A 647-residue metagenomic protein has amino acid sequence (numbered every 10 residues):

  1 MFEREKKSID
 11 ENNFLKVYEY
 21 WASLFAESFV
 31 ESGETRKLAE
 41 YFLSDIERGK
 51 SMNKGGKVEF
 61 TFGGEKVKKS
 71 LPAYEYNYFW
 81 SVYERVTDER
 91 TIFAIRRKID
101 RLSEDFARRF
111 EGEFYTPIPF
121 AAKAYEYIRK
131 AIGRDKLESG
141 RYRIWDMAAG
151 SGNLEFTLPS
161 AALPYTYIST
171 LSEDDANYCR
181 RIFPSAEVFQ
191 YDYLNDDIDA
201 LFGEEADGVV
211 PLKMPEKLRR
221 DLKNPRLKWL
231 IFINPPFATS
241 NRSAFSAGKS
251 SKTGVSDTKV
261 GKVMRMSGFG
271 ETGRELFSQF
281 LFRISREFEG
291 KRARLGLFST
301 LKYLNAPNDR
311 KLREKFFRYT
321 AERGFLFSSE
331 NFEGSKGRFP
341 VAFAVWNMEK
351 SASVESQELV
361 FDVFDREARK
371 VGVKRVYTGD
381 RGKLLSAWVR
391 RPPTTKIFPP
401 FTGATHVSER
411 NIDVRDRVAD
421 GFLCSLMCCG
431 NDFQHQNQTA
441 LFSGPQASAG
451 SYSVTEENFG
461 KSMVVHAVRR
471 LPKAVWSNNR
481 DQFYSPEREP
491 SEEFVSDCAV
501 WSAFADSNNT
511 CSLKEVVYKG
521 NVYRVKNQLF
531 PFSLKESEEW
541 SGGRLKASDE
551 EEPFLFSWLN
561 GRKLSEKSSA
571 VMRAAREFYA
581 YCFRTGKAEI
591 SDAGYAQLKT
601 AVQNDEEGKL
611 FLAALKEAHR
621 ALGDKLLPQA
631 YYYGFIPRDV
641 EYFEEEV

Functional and structural regions predicted by a protein language model:
M1-I182, A186-A200, E205, G594-V640: Class I S-adenosyl-L-methionine
E155, A238-R242, G290, Y303-N308 (+1 more regions): Short catalytic/ligand-binding loop motif for oxyanion handling, primarily in non-cytosolic enzymes, centered on
I198-P225: Short amphipathic alpha-helix with an adjacent loop that forms part of the alpha/beta core around
N224-F245: Internal, well-ordered alpha/beta segment that forms a basic, Gly-enriched binding/recognition surface
S240-G273, N305: A mobile, often basic/glycine-rich helix-loop segment that functions as the active-site lid/recognition loop
R265-S329, A344: Conserved Class I SAM-dependent methyltransferase catalytic core
R338-G403: Flexible, glycine-/basic-rich loop-and-beta segments that form/coincide with the SAM-dependent methyltransferase
N411-V647: C-terminal target-recognition/interaction regions appended to catalytic cores
